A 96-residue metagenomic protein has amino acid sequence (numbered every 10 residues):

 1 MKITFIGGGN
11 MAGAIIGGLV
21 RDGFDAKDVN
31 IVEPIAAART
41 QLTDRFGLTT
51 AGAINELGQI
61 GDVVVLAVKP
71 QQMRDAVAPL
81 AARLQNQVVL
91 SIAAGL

Functional and structural regions predicted by a protein language model:
M1-G52: NAD(P)+-binding Rossmann beta1-loop-alpha1 motif at the extreme N-terminus of oxidoreductases
F46, A53-L96: Rossmann-like NAD(P)(H) cofactor-binding subdomain of soluble oxidoreductases
